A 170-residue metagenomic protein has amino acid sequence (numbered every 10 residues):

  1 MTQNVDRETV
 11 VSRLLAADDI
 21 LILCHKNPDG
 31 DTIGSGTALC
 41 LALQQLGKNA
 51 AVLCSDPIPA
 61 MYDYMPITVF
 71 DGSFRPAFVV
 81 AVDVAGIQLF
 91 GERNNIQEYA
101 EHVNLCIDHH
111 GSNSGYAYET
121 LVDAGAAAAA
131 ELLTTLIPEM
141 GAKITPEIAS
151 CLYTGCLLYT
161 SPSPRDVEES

Functional and structural regions predicted by a protein language model:
M1-A17: Positively charged, low-complexity intrinsically disordered leader regions
V11, T37-C40, P59, A130-T135 (+1 more regions): Predominant activation on well-ordered alpha-helical scaffold segments within soluble catalytic domains
L21-F74: Anionic-ligand anchoring segments at beta-strand to alpha-helix junctions in alpha/beta enzyme folds, i.e., glycine
H25-K26, S55-D56, V82-A85, I107-H110 (+3 more regions): Fold-independent oxyanion-binding glycine-rich loops and adjacent beta-strand/coil segments at enzyme active sites
D29, L39, V80, L133 (+1 more regions): Divalent metal-coordination and catalytic microenvironments
D63-E119: Active-site cofactor/cluster-binding pocket
H110-S161: Short alpha-helices
P162-S170: Single conserved hydrophobic/aromatic residue that forms the stacking wall/gate of nucleotide- or nucleobase-binding
